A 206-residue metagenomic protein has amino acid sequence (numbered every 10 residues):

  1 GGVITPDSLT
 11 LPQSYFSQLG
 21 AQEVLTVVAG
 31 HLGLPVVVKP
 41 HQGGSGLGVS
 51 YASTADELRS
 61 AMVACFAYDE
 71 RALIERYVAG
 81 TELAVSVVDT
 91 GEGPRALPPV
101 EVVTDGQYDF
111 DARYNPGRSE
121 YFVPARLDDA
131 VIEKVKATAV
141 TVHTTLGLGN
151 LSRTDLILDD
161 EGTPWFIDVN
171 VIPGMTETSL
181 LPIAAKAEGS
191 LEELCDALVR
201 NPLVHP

Functional and structural regions predicted by a protein language model:
G1-E75, A79: Active-site nucleotide/adenylate-binding loops and adjacent lid/helix of ATP-dependent enzymes
V3, L148, G189-S190: Helix N-cap/coil-helix junction residues
E23-V28, P124, A130-E133, T145 (+3 more regions): Peripheral (often C-terminal) accessory segments that flank ATP-dependent C-N-forming ligase machineries
G46, E120-F122, T176-L181: Short small-residue beta-strand/loop micro-motif enriched in glycine and branched aliphatics
S50-A137, L158, T163-W165: Phosphate-binding site of ATP-dependent enzymes
D69-R71, G149-R153: Short secondary-structure junction motifs
A130, L158-P206: C-terminal active-site "lid" helix and adjoining low-complexity regulatory extension at the edge of ATP-using catalytic
V140-T144: Short, basic/aromatic recognition patches
